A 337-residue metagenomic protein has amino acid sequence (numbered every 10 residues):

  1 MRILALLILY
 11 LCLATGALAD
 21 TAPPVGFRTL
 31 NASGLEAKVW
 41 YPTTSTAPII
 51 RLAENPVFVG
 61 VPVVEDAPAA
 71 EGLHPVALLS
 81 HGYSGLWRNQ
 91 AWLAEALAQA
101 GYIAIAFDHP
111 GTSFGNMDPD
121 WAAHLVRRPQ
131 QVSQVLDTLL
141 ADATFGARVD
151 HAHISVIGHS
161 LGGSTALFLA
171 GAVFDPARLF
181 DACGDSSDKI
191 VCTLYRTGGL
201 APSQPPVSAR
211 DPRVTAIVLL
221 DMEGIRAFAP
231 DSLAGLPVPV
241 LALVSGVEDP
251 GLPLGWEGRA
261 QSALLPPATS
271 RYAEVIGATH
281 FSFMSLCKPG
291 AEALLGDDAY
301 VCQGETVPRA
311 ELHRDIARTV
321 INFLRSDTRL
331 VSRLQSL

Functional and structural regions predicted by a protein language model:
A5-A14: Bacterial N-terminal signal peptides
A19-L79, L254, A291: Domain-level recognition of soluble alpha/beta enzyme cores, biased toward histidine phosphatases/phosphomutases
V61, D66-H74, L79-M117, E248-P253: Short substrate-entry loop that stabilizes the transition state in hydrolases
W121-A147, H151, S164, F168-V173 (+2 more regions): Alpha/beta-hydrolase active-site loop
V156-G158: Short beta-strand immediately N-terminal to the catalytic nucleophile in serine-hydrolase-like folds
L194-T269: The feature captures the conserved acid-bearing segment of alpha/beta-hydrolase catalytic domains
G235-A310: Active-site-adjacent alpha-helix of alpha/beta-hydrolase-fold enzymes
P289-L337: Catalytic active-site module of serine/aspartate enzymes centered on a nucleophile-bearing elbow/loop
